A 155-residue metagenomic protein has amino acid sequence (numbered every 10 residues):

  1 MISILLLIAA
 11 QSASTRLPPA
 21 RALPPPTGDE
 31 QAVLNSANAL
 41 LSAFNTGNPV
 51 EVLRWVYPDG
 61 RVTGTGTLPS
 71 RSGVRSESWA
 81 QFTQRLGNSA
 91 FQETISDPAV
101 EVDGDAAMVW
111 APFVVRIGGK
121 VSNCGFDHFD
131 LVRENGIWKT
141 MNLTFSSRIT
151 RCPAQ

Functional and structural regions predicted by a protein language model:
M1-A13: Sec-dependent N-terminal signal peptides of Gram-negative exported proteins
Q11-V50, R54, P58: Short, low-complexity N-terminal intrinsically disordered segments enriched in polar/charged residues
L17, M108, C124-R151: Short beta-strand edge/turn micro-motifs at domain boundaries
A32, R61, G73-S122: Surface-exposed, charged secondary-structure patches
S42-Q81: N-terminal, post-signal-peptide region of Sec/Tat-exported proteins
P49, D59-V62, V115-I117, S146-T150: Solvent-exposed loop/turn segments at secondary-structure junctions within structured extracellular/periplasmic domains
V56-D59, G66-L68, F113, D127 (+1 more regions): A mature extracytoplasmic/lumenal domain signature
